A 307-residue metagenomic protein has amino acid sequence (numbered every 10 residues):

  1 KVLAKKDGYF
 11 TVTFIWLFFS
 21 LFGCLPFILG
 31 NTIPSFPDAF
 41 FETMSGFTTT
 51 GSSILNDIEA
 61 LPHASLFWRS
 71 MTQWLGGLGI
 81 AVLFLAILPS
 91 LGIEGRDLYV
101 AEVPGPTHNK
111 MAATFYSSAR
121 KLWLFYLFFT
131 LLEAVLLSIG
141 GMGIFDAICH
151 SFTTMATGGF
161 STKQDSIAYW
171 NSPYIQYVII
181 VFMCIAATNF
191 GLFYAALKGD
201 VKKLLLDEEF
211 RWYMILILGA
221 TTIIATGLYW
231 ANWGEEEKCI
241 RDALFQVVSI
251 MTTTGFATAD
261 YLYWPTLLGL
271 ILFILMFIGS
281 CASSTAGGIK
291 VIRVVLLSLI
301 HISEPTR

Functional and structural regions predicted by a protein language model:
K1-R307: Membrane-proximal intracellular helices of multi-pass ion channels
